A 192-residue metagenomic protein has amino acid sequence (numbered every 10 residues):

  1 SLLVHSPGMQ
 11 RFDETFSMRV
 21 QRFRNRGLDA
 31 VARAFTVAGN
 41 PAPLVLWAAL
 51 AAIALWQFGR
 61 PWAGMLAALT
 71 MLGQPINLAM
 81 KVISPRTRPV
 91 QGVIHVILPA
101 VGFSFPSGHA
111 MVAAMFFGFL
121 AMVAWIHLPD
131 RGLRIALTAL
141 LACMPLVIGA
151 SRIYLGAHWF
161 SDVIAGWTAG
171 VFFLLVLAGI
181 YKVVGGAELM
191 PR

Functional and structural regions predicted by a protein language model:
S1-P43, I83-A100: N-terminal transmembrane-helix/juxtamembrane module of multi-pass inner/ER membrane proteins
S1-V4, S17, K81, P85 (+3 more regions): Membrane-water interface at transmembrane helix exits
Q10-E14, W47-A48, I53-A139: Membrane-interface loops
R22, V37-P41, W56, D130 (+1 more regions): Membrane-interface junctions
G39-L46, T138-A142: Short hydrophobic alpha-helical membrane-embedded segments
V93-R192: Membrane-embedded catalytic cores of phosphoryl/pyrophosphoryl-handling enzymes
